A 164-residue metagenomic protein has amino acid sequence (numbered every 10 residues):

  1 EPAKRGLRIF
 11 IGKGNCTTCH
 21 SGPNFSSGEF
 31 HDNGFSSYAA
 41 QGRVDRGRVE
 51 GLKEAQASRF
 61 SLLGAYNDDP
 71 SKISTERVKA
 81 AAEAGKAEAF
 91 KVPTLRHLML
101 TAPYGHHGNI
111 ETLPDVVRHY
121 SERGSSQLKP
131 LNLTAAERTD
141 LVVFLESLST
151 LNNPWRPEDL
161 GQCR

Functional and structural regions predicted by a protein language model:
E1-R164: Periplasmic c-type cytochrome electron-transfer domains
